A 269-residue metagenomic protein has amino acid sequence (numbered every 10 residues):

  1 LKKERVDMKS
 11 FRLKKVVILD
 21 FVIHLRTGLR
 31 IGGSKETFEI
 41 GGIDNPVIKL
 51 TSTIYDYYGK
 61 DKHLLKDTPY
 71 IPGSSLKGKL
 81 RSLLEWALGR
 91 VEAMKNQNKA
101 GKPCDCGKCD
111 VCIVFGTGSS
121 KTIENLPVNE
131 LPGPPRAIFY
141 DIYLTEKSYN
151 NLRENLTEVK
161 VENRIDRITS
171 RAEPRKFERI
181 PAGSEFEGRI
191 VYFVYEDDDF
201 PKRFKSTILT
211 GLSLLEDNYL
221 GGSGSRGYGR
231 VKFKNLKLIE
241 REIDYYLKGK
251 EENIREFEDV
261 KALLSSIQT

Functional and structural regions predicted by a protein language model:
K2-I165, T169-T269: RNA-binding basic/glycine-rich loop and surface signature characteristic of RAMP-family CRISPR effectors
